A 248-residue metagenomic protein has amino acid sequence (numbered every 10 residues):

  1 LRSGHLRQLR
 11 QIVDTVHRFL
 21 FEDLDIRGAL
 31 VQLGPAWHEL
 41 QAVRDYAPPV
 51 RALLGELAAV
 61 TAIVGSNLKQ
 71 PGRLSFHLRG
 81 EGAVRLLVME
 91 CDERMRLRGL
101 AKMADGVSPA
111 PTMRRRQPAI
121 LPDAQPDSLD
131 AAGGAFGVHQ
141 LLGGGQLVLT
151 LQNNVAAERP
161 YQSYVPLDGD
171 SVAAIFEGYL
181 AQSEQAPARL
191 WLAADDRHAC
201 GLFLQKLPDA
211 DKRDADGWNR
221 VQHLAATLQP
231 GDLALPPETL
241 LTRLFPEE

Functional and structural regions predicted by a protein language model:
G4-E247: Interaction interfaces in information-processing and related assembly proteins
